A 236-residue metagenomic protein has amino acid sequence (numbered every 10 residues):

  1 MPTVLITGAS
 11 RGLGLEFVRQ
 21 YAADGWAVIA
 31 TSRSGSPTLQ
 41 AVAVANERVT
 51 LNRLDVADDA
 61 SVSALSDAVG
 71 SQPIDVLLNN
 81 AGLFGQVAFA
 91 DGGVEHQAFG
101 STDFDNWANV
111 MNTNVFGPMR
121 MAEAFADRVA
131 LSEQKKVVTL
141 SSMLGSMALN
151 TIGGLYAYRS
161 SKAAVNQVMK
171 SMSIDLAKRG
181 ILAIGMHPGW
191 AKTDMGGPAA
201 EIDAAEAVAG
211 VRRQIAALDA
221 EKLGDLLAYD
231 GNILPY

Functional and structural regions predicted by a protein language model:
I6-T7, N79-N80, K135-S142, L182-H187: Structural signature of the Rossmann-like NAD(P)-dependent dehydrogenase/reductase core
S10, G14-R19: N-terminal Rossmann NAD(P)H-binding glycine-rich loop of SDR-like oxidoreductase domains
D24-L39: Conserved glycine-rich Rossmann-like NAD(P)H-binding loop of the short-chain dehydrogenase/reductase
V44-A60: Rossmann-fold cofactor-recognition segment
A57-Q72: Conserved Rossmann-fold cofactor-binding substructure of NAD(P)-dependent oxidoreductases
L83-F84, A88-M111, M119-R120, A126 (+1 more regions): Catalytic loop of short-chain dehydrogenase/reductase
G185-P188, G197-Y236: C-terminal helical subdomain
